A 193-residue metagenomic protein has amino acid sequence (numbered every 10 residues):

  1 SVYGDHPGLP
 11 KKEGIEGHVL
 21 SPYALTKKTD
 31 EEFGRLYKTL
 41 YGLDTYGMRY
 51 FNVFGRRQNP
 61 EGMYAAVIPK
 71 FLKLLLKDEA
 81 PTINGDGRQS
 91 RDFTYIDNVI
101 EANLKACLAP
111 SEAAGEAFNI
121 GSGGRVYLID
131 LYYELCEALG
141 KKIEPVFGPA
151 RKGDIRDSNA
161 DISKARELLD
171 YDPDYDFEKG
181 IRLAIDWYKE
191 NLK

Functional and structural regions predicted by a protein language model:
S1-V2, R151: Short glycine-enriched loops at secondary-structure junctions
V2-G47, N59-Y64: Catalytic helix-loop patch of NAD(P)-dependent Rossmann-fold dehydrogenases
D5, R56, S122: Short, conserved catalytic or interaction motifs in soluble domains
R49-F54: Conserved SDR Rossmann-fold cofactor-binding beta-strand/turn motif
G55-R57, K152: Short beta-strand->alpha-helix junction loop in the catalytic core of nucleotide-activated group-transfer enzymes
L75-K193: C-terminal substrate-binding subdomain of Rossmann-fold SDR/epimerase-dehydratase oxidoreductases
